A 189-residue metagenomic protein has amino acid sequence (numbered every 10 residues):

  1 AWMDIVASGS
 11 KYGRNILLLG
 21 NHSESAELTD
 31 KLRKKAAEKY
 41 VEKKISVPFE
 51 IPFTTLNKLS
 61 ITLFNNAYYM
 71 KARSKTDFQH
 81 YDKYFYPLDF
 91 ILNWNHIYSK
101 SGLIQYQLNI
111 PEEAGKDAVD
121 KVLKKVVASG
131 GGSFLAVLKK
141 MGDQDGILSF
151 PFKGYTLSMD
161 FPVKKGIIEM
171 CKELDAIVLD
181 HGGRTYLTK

Functional and structural regions predicted by a protein language model:
A1-K189: Noncatalytic alpha-helical scaffold of FAD-dependent oxidoreductases
